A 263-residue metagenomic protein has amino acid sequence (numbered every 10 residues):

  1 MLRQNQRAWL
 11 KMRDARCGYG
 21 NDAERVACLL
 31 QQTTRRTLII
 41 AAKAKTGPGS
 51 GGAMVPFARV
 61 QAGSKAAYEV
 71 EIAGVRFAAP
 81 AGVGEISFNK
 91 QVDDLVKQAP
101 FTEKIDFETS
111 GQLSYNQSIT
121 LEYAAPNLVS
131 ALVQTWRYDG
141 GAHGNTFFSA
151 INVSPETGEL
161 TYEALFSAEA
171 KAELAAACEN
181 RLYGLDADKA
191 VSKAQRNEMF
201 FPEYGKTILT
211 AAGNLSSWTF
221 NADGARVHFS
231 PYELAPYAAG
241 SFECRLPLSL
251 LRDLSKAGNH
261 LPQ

Functional and structural regions predicted by a protein language model:
M1-L2: Amphipathic, heptad-repeat alpha-helical segments
R7-K11, A15-Q263: Compositionally biased intrinsically disordered regions enriched in Thr/Gly
